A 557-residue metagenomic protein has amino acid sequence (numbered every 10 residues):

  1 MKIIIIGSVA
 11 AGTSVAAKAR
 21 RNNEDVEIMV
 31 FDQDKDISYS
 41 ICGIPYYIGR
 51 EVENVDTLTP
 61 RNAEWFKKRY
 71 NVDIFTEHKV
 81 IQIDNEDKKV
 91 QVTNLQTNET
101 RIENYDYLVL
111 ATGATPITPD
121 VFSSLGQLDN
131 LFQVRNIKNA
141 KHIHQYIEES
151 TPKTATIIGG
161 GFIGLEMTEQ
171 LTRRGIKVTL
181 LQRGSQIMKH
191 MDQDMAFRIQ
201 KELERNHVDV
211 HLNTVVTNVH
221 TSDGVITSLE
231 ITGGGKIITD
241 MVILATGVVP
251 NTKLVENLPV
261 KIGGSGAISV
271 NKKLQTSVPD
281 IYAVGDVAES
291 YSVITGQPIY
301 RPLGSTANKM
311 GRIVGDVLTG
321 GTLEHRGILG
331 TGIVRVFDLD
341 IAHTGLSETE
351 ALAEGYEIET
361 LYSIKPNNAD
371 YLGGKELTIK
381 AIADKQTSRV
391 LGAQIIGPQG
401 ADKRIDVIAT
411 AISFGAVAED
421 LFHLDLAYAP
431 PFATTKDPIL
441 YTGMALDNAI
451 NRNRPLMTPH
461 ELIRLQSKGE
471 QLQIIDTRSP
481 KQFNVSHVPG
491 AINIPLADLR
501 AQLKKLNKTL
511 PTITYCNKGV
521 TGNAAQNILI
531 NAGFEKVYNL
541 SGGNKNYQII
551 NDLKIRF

Functional and structural regions predicted by a protein language model:
M1, G7-S8, R21, V287-Q399 (+2 more regions): Mid-to-C-terminal Rossmann-like scaffold of FAD/NAD(P)H-dependent oxidoreductases
M1-D73, Q170-M191, T331, K403 (+2 more regions): Beta1-alpha1 glycine-rich phosphate/pyrophosphate-binding loop at the start of Rossmann-like nucleotide-binding domains
A10-A11, I163, T521: Hydrophobic/small residue at the entry helix of a nucleotide-binding pocket
D25-E27, F75-Q96, E103, R173-V270 (+1 more regions): A Rossmann-like FAD-binding core segment of flavoenzymes
T59, T154, F162-H220, P302-T306 (+2 more regions): Rossmann-like dinucleotide-binding cores of NAD(P)H-dependent redox enzymes
L110-R174, D209-V210, V270-K272, I492-D498 (+1 more regions): Glycine-rich dinucleotide-binding loop and its adjacent helix/turn
G126-S150, S222-E230, G235-I313, V407 (+1 more regions): FAD-site-proximal beta/loop scaffold in flavoenzymes
E419-P430, T434-Q473, P480-I513, N517-F557: Rhodanese-like catalytic fold shared by cysteine-dependent sulfurtransferases and DSP/PTP-type phosphatases
